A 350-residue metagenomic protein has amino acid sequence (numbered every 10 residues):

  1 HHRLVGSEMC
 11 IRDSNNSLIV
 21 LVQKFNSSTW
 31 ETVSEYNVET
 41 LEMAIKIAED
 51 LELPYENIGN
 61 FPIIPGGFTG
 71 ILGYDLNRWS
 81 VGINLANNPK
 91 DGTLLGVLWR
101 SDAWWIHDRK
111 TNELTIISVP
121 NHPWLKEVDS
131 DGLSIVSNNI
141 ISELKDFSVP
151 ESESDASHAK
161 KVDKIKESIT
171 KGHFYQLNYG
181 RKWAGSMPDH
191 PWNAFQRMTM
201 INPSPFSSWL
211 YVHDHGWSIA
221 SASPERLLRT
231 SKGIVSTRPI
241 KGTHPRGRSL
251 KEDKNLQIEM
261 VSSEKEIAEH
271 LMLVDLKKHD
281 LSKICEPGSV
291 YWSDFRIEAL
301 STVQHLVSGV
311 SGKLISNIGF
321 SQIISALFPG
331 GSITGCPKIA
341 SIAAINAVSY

Functional and structural regions predicted by a protein language model:
H2-G6: Positively charged, low-complexity/disordered segments
S7-E8, R12-Y350: Extended alpha-helical targeting/anchoring segments, especially N-terminal organellar/secretory targeting helices
